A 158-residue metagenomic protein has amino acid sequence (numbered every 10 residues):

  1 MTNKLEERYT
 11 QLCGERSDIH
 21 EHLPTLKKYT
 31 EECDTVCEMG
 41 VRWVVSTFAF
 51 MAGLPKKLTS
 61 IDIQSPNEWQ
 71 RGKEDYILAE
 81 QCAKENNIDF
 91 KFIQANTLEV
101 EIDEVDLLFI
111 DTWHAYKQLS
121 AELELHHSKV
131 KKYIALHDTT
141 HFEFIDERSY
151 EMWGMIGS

Functional and structural regions predicted by a protein language model:
L5-R16, H20-S158: S-adenosylmethionine/decaboxylated-SAM
